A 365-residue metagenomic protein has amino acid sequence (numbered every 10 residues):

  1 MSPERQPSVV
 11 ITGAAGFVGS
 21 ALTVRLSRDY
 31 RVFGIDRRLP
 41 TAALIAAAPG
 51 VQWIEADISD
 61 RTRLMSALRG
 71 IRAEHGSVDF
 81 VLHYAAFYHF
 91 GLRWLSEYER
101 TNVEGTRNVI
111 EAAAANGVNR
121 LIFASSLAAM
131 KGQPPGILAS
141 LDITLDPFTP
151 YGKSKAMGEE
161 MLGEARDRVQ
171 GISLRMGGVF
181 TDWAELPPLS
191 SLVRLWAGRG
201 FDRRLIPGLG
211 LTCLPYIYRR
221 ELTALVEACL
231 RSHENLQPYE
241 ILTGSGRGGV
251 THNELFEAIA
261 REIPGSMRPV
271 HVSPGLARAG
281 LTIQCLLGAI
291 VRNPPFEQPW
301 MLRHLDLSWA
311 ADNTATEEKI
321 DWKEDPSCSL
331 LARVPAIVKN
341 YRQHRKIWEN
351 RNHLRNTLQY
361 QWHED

Functional and structural regions predicted by a protein language model:
V9-R28: N-terminal Rossmann NAD(P)H-binding glycine-rich loop of SDR-like oxidoreductase domains
V51, I58-E104, N108, A112 (+1 more regions): NAD(P)H-binding glycine-rich loop region in Rossmannoid oxidoreductase-like domains and their noncatalytic homologs
N108-P150, I172: Conserved Rossmann-fold NAD(P)-dependent oxidoreductase catalytic core, especially the SDR/UDP-sugar
F148-S173: Active-site Tyr-X1-5-Lys
R168-L214, R219-E221, A228, I259: NAD(P)-dependent short-chain dehydrogenase/reductase
W183-A184, L211-R220, Y239-E262, H271-T282: Substrate-binding strand-loop-helix patch in Rossmann-like NAD(P)-dependent oxidoreductase/epimerase domains
A260-D306, I347: Terminal hydrophobic/aromatic helix or amphipathic segment near a protein terminus
A311-D365: Amphipathic terminal alpha-helices
